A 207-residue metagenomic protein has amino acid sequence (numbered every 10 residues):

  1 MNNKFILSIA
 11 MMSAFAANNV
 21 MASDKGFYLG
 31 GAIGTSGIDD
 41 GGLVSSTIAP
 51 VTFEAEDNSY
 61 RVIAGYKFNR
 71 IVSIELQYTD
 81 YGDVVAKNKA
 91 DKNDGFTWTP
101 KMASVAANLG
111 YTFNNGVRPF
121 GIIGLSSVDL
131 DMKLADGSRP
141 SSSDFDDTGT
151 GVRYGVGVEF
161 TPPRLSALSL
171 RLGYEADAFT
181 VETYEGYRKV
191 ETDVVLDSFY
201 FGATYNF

Functional and structural regions predicted by a protein language model:
M1-G26: Cleavable N-terminal export/targeting peptides
S23-K25, T35-G37, V62-G137, F160-R164 (+1 more regions): Gram-negative (and chloroplast) outer-membrane scaffold detector with strong preference for beta-barrel transmembrane
G30-I63, K67: N-terminal targeting signals for Sec/Tat export/insertion, comprising classic cleavable signal peptides
D40-I48, V84-N93, L130-D144, T148 (+1 more regions): Outer-membrane beta-barrel translocator domains and adjoining extracellular loop/strand segments of Gram-negative
F53, G65, F96-W98, G110 (+2 more regions): Alpha-helix initiation/capping motif
E56-Y60, T99-A103, T148-Y154, V190-F199: Residues that define the transmembrane beta-barrel architecture of outer-membrane proteins
L130-K133, P162-R171, F179-T183: Substrate-binding/catalytic groove segments of enzymes that remodel or degrade extracellular structural polymers
V152, G157-E159, L168-D177, G202-T204: Outer membrane beta-barrel transmembrane domains
